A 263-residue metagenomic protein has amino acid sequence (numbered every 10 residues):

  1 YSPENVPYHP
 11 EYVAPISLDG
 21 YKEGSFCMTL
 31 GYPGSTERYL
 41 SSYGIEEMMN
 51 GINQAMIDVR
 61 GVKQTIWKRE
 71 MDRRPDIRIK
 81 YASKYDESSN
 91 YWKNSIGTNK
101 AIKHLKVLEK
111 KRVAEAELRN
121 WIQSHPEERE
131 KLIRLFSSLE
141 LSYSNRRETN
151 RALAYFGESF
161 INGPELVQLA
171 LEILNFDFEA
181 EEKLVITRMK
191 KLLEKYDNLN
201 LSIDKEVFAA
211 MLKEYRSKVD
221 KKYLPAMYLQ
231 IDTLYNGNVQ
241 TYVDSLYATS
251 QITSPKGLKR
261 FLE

Functional and structural regions predicted by a protein language model:
Y1-E263: Terminal presequence/propeptide segments associated with secretion/organelle targeting and zymogen/polyprotein
